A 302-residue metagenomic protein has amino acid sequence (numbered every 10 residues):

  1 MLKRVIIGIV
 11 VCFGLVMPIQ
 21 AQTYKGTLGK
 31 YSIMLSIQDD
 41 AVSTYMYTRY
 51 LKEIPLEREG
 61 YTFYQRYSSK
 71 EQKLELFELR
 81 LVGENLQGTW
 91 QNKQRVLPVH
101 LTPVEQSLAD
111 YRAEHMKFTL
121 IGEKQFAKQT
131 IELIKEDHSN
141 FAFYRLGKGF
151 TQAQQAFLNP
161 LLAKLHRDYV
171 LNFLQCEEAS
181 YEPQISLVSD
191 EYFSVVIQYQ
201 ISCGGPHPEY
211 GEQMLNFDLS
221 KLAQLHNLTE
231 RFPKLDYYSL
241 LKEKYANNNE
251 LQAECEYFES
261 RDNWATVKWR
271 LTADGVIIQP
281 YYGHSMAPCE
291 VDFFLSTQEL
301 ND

Functional and structural regions predicted by a protein language model:
M1-R4: Positively charged n-region of N-terminal signal peptides that target proteins for export
I7-V16: Bacterial N-terminal signal peptides
M17-A21: Sec/Tat signal peptide C-region and signal peptidase I cleavage site
Q22-P55, Y64-D302: Compositionally biased intrinsically disordered regions enriched in Thr/Gly
